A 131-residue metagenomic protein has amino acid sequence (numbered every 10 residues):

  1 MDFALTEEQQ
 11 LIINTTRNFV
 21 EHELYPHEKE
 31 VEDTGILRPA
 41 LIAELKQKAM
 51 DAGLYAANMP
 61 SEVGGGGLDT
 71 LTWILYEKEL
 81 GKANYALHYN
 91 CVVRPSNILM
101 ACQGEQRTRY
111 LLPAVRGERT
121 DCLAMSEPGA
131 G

Functional and structural regions predicted by a protein language model:
M1-L11: Intrinsic disorder at enzyme termini
I12-I13, L24: Conserved short hydrophobic patches within well-ordered secondary structure
Y25-G131: Glycine-rich flavin
